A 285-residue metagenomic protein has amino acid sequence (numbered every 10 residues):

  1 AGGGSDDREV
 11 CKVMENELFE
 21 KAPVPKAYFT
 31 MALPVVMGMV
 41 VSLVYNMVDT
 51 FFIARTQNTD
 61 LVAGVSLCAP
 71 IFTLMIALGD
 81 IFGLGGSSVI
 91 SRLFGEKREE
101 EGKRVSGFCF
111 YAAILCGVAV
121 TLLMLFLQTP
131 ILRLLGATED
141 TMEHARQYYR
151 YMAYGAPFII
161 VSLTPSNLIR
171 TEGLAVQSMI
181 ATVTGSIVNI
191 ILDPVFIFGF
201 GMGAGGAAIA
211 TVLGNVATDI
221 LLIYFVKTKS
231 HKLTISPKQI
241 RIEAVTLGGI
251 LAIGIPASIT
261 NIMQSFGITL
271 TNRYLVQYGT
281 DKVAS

Functional and structural regions predicted by a protein language model:
A1-A32, I90-P157, G199-I255: Short alpha-helical transmembrane segments in multi-pass integral membrane proteins
M31, V35-M39, T73, A113 (+7 more regions): Residue-level signature of transmembrane alpha-helical cores of multipass secondary-active transporters and flippases
V36, V40, V44, V48 (+11 more regions): Generic alpha-helical transmembrane segments of integral inner-membrane proteins, especially permease/transport modules
M37, D49-I53, V65, I90 (+13 more regions): Hydrophobic/aromatic residues within transmembrane alpha-helices of membrane transport systems, especially the TMDs
V40, V44-V62, L132-E139, V195-M202 (+1 more regions): Helix-terminus/linker motif at the lipid-water interface of multi-pass membrane proteins
T59-P70, A145, Y149, A208 (+1 more regions): Small-residue hotspots at the loop-to-helix junctions and early N-terminal turns of transmembrane alpha-helices
V62-L122, I159-S178, I268, N272 (+2 more regions): Small-residue-rich hydrophobic transmembrane alpha-helices
A113, L168-I191, G205, I209-V212: Alpha-helical transmembrane segments of multi-pass membrane transporters/permeases
